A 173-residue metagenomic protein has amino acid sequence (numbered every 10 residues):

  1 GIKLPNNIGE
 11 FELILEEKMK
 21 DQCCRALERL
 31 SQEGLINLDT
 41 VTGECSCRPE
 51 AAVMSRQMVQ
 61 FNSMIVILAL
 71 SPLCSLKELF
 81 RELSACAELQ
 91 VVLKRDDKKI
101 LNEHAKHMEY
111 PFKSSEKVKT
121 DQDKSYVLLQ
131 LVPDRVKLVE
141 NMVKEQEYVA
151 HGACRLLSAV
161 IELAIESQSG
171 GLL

Functional and structural regions predicted by a protein language model:
G1-D21: Short helix-coil junctions and helix-kink-helix linkers
C24-N37, V41-L173: C-terminal helical accessory/scaffold domains
